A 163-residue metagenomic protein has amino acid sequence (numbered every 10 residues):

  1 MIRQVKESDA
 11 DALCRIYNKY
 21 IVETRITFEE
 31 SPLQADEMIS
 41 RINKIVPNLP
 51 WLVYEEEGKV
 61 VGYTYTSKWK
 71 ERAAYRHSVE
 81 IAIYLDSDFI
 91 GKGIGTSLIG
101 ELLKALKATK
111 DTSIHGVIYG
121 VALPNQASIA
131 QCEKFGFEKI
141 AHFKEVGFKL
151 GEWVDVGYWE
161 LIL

Functional and structural regions predicted by a protein language model:
M1-R15: A short beta-loop-alpha structural element at the N-terminal edge of CoA-dependent acyl/N-acetyltransferase catalytic
C14-R41: Conserved GNAT-fold acetyl-CoA-binding loop/helix
P32-D88, I99-G100, A105, I162: Acetyl-CoA-dependent GNAT
I90, V117-I129: Conserved beta-strand-loop-alpha-helix junction that forms the acyl-donor binding cleft
G91-L106, I129-K134: Conserved acetyl-CoA-binding loop-helix of GNAT-fold acetyltransferases
L106-V121: Conserved GNAT acetyl-CoA-binding A-motif
I118-G120, E133-D155: Conserved catalytic-core motifs of GNAT/GCN5-like acyltransferases
